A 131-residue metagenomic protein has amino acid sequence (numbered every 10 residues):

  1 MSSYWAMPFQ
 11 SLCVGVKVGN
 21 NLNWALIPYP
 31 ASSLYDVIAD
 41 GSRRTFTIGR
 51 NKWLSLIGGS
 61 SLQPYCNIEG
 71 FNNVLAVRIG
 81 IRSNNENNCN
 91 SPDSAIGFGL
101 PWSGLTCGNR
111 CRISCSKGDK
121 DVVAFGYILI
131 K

Functional and structural regions predicted by a protein language model:
M1-K131: Mature extracellular or lumenal effector domains of secreted proteins and single-pass membrane receptors/adhesion
